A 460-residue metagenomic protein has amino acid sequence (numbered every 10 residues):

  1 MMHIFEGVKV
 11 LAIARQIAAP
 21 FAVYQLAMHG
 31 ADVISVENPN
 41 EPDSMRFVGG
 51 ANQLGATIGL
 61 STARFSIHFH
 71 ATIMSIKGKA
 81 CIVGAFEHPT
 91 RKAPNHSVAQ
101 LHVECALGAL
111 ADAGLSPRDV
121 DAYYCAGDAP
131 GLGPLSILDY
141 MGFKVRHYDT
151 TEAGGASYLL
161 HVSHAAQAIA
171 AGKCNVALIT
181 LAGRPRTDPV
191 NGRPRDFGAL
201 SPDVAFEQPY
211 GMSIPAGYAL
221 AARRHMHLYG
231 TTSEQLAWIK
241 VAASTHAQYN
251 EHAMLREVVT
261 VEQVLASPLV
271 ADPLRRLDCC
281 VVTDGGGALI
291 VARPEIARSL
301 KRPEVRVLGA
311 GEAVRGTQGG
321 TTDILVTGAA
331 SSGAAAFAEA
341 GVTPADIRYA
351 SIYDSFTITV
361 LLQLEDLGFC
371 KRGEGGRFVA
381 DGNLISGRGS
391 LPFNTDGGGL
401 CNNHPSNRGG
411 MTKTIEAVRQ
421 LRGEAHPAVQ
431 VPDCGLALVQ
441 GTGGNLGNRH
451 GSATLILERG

Functional and structural regions predicted by a protein language model:
M1-T72: N-terminal helix-loop segment corresponding to the beta1-alpha1 unit of nucleotide/adenylate-binding folds
M74-A156, H164, A168, A221 (+6 more regions): Conserved active-site "lid/cap" helical segment
M74-A99, W238, L269-A335, L384-D396 (+5 more regions): Condensing-enzyme catalytic core mediating Claisen C-C bond formation in acyl metabolism
I76-G78, A126-G217, L255-V281, A310-R315 (+2 more regions): Conserved catalytic cysteine-centered active-site region of acyl-thioester-dependent Claisen-condensing enzymes
I82, P117-A126, Y148-D149, A177-A182 (+6 more regions): Beta-strand segments within the central parallel beta-sheet cores of soluble alpha/beta enzyme folds
A129-Y140, G319-D323, D354-R377, G389 (+2 more regions): Short glycine/threonine-rich loop-to-helix capping motif typified by GTGT followed within a few residues by an Asp-Pro
A153-G183, P215-Y249, L289-E295, H404-A425: Active-site-proximal alpha-helical scaffold in enzymes
V326, A330, A334-I358, D366-F369 (+1 more regions): Extended C-terminal subregions enriched in glycine
